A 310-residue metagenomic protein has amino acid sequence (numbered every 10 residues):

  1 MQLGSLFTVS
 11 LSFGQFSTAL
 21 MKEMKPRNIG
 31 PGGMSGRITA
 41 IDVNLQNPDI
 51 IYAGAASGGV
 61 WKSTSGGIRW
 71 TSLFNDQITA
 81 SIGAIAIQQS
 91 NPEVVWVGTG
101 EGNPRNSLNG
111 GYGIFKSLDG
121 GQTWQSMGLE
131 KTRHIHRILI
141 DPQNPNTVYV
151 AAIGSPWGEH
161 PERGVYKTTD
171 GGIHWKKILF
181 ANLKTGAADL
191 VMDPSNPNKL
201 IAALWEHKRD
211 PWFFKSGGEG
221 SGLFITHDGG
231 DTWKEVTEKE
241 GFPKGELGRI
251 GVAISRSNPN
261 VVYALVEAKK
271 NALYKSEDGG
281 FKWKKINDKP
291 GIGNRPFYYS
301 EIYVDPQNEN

Functional and structural regions predicted by a protein language model:
M1-S17: Bacterial Sec-dependent N-terminal signal peptides
G14-N310: Beta-propeller blade termini and top-face loops
